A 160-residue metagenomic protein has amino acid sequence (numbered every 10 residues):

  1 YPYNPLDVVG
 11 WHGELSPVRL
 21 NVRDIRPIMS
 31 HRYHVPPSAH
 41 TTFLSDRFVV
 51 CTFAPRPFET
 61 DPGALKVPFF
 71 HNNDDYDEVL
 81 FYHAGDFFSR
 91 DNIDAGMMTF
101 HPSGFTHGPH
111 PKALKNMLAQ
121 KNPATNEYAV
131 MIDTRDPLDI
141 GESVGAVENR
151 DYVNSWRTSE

Functional and structural regions predicted by a protein language model:
Y1-D61: A short, N-terminal "cap"/entry segment at the start of jelly-roll beta-barrel domains of the cupin/DSBH fold
Y1-L15, T60-V67, E78, D86-R90 (+1 more regions): Generic hydrophobic segment detector
L6, L15, L20, L44 (+6 more regions): Generic detector of leucine side chains in alpha-helical contexts
S16, H31, D77-E78, M97 (+1 more regions): Structural beta-strand/beta-sheet cores of well-ordered domains, especially the beta-sheet scaffolds that support
P17-I25, F70-D74, R157-E160: Short N-terminal helix-initiation segments at or just after the protein's N-terminus
Y33, D61-A64, H110-L114: Short amphipathic alpha-helical surface micro-motifs
L44-T60, L65-M98, P102-H107: Glycine- and acidic-residue-biased ligand/ion/polar-headgroup-sensing regions
R90-E160: TerminUS-proximal long segments
